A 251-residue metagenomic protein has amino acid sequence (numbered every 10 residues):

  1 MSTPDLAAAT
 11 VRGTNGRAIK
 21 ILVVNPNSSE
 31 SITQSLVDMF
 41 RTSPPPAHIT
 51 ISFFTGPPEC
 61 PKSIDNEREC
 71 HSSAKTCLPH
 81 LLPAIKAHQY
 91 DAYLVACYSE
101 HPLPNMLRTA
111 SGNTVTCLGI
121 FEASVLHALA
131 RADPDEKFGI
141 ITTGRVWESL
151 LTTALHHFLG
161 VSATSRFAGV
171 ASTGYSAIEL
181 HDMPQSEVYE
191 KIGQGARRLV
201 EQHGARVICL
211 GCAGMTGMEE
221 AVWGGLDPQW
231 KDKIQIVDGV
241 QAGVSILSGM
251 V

Functional and structural regions predicted by a protein language model:
P4-A7, K75, L118-K137, V146-S149 (+1 more regions): Hydrophobic alpha-helical segments within soluble ligand-binding/sensing domains
D5-P44: N-terminal beta1-alpha1 ligand-phosphate binding loop
S52-L78, A177-P184: N-terminal beta-loop-helix "entrance" segment that forms/cooperates in small-molecule cofactor or anionic ligand
H71-Y90, E190-R206: Short, well-structured alpha-helical segments in soluble
H88-P104, I120, V207-G217: N-terminal glycine-rich "phosphate-gripper" loop used for MgATP/nucleotide binding and carboxylate activation
M106-A132, G225-V244: Short, acidic/small-residue loops that bind anionic groups at enzyme active sites
I141-G211: Active-site rim beta-loop-alpha module in soluble metabolic enzymes
A196-L199, G204-C209, A213-D227, I234-Q235: A C-terminal functional module that forms or caps the active site or interfaces directly with catalytic machinery
